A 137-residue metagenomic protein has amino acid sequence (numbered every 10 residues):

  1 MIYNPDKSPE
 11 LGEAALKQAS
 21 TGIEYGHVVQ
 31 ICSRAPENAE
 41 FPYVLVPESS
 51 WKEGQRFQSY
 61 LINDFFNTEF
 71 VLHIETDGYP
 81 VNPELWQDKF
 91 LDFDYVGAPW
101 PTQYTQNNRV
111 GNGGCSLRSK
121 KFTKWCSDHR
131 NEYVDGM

Functional and structural regions predicted by a protein language model:
M1-F70: N-terminal anchoring/stem segment of glycosyltransferases
G22-I23, F65-N67, Q87-L91, R118: Short, conserved loop/helix-junction motifs that constitute active-site signature segments in enzyme catalytic cores
V28, T76-D77, S119: Generic structural signal for small/hydrophobic residues in well-ordered secondary structure, especially within
I31-S33, I74-E75, A98-P99, N112: Short His-Asn-centered micro-motif
E40-F41, V81-L85, S127: Short glycine-/acidic-enriched loop or helix-start segments at secondary-structure transitions that form or flank
T68-P80: Short beta-strand-to-loop acidic/aromatic patch adjacent to the donor-nucleotide binding site
G78-V110: Conserved donor-nucleotide/metal-binding helix-loop-beta segment in metal-dependent transferases, i.e., the alpha-helix
N108-M137: Catalytic core and acceptor-binding pocket of nucleotide-sugar-dependent glycosyltransferases
